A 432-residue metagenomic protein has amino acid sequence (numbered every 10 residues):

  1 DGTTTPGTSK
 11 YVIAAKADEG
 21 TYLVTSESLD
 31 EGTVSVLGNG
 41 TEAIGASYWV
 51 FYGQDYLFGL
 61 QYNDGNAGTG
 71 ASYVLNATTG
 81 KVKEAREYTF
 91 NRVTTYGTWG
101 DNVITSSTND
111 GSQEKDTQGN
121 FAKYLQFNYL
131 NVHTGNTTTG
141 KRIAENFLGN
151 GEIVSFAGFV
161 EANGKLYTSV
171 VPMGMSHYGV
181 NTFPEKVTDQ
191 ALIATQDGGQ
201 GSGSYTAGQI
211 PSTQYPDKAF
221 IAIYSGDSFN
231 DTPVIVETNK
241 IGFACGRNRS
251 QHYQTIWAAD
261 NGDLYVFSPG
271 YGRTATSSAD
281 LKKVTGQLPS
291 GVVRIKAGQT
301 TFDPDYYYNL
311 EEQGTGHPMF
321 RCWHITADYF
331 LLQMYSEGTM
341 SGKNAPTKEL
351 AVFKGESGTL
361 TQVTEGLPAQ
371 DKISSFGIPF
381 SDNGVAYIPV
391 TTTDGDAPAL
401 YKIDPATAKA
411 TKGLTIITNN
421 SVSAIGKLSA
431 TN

Functional and structural regions predicted by a protein language model:
D1-V12: Bacterial Sec-dependent N-terminal signal peptides
P6, S107-K123, S169-Y215, V266-G286 (+2 more regions): Short, conserved, GDST-rich strand-edge loop motifs in beta-rich repeat architectures
T8-K10, Q54-D55, D101, N163-G164 (+3 more regions): Short coil/turn segments that connect the beta-strands within blades of beta-propeller domains
L23-F147: Post-signal peptide N-terminal segment of secreted/secretory-pathway proteins
G32-I44, G80-N91, V132-N150, D231-G242 (+4 more regions): Beta-propeller fold detector
E42-G53, E87-N102, L148-F159, F243-I256 (+3 more regions): Repeated scaffold domains used in trafficking and secretory/extracellular systems, primarily beta-propellers
S72-L75, N120-G135, T182-N230, D280-T300 (+2 more regions): Beta-propeller blade signature
T300-D396: Intrinsically disordered, low-complexity segments enriched in Gly and acidic/Ser/Thr residues that form flexible
